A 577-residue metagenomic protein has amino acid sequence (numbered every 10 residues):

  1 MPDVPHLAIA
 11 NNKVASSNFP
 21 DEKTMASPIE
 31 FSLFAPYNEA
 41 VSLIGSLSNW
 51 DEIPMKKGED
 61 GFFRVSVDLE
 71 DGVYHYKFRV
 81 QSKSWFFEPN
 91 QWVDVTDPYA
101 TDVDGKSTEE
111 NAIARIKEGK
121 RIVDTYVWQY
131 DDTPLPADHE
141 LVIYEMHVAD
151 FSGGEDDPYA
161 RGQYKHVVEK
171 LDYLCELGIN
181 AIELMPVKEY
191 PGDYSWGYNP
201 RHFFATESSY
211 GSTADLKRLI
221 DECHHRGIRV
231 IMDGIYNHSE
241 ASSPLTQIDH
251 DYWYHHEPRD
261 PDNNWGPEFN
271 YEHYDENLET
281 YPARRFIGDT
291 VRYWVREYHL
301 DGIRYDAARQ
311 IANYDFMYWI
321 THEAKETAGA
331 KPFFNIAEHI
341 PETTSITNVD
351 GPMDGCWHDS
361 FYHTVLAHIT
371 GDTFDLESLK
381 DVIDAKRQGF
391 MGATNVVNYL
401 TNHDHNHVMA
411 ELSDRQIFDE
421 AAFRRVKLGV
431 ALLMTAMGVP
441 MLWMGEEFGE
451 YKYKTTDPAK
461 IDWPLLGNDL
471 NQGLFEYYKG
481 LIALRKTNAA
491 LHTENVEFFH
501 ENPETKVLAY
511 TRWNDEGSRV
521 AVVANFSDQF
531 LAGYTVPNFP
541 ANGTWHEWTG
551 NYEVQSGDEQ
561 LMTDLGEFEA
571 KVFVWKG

Functional and structural regions predicted by a protein language model:
M1-Y37, P54-I143, F151-P158, H166: The feature marks proteins involved in alpha-glucan
A35-V41, S48-W50, N538-G543: Short proline/glycine-enriched turn/loop motifs at strand-loop junctions of beta-rich domains
A100, P134-D138, H147-H299, A312-F334 (+1 more regions): Substrate-binding/active-site clefts of carbohydrate-active enzymes
V142-Y144, I182, V230-M232, I303 (+3 more regions): Hydrophobic faces of well-ordered beta-strands that scaffold small-molecule active sites in alpha/beta enzyme cores
H224-R226, T290, R296-D301, A307-V396 (+6 more regions): Active-site-proximal helices and loops of the catalytic beta/alpha 8
A393-F418: Active-site clefts of carbohydrate-active enzymes
V523-S527: Asparagine-centered strand-capping/turn motif at beta-strand->loop junctions
G557-G577: C-terminal beta-strand-rich structural cap/linker in extracellular carbohydrate-active enzymes
